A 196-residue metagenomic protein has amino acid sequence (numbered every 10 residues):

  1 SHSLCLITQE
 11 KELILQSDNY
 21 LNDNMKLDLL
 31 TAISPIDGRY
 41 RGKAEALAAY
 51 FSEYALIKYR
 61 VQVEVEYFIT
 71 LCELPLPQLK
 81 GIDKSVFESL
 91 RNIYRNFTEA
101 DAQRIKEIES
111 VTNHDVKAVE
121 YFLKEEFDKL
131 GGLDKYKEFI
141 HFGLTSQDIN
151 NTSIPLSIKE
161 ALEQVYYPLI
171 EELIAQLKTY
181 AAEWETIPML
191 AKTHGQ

Functional and structural regions predicted by a protein language model:
T8-Q9, L15, N113-H114, A118: N-terminal compositionally biased, intrinsically disordered segments and leader/signal-like regions
E10-E12, D18, D23: Acidic, Ala/Val/Gly-enriched low-complexity intrinsically disordered segments
K26-Q196: A helix-coil-helix interface module used to build multimeric assemblies and to scaffold catalytic/cofactor sites
